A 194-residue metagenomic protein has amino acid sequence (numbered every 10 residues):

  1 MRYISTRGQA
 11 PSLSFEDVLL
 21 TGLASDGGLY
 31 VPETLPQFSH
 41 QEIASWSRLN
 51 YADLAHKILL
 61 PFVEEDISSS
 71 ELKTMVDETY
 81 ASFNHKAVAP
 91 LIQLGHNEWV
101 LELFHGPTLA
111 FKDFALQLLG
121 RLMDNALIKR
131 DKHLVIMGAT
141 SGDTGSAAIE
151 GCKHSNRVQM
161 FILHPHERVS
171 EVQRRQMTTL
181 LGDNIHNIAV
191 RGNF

Functional and structural regions predicted by a protein language model:
M1-F194: PLP-dependent amino-acid enzyme catalytic core
